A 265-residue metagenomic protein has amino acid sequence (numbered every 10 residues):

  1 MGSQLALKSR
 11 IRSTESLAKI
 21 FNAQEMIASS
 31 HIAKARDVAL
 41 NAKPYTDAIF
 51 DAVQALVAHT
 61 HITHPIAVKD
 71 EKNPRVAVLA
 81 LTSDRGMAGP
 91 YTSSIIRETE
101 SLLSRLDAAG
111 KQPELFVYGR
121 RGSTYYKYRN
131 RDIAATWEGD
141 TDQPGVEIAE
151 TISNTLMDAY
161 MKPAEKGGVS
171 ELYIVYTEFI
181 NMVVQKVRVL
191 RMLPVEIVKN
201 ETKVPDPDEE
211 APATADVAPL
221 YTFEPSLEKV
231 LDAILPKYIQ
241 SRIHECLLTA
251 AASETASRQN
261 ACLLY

Functional and structural regions predicted by a protein language model:
G2-A261: Conserved loop-to-helix interface motifs that mediate assembly, gating, or partner/ligand docking in ancient ring
Y265: Conserved small/polar residues in nucleotide/adenosyl-binding loops
